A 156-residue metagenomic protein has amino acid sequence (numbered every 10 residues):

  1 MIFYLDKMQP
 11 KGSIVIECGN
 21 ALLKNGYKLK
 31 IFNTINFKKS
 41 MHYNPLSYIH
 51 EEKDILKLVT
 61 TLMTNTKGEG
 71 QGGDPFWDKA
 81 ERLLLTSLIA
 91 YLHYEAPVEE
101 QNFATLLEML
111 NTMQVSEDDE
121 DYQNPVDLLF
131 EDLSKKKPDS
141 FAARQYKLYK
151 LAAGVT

Functional and structural regions predicted by a protein language model:
M1-Y91: Switch/coupling segment of Walker-type NTPase motor domains
W77, R82, T86-T156: Non-catalytic, charge-rich alpha-helical accessory subdomains
